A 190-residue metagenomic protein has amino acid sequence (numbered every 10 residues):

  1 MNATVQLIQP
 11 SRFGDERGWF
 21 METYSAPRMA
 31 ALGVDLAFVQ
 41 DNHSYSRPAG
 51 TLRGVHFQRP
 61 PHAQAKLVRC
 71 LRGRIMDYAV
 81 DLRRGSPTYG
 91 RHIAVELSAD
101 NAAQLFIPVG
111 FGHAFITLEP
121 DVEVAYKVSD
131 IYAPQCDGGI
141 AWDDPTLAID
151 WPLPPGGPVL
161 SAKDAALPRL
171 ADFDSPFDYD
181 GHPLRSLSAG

Functional and structural regions predicted by a protein language model:
M1-N101, E119-D121, V128-G190: Non-catalytic, conserved peripheral segments adjacent to functional cores
L105, H113-L118: Short beta-strand His + acidic residue motifs that chelate non-heme Fe in jelly-roll/DSBH and cupin folds
